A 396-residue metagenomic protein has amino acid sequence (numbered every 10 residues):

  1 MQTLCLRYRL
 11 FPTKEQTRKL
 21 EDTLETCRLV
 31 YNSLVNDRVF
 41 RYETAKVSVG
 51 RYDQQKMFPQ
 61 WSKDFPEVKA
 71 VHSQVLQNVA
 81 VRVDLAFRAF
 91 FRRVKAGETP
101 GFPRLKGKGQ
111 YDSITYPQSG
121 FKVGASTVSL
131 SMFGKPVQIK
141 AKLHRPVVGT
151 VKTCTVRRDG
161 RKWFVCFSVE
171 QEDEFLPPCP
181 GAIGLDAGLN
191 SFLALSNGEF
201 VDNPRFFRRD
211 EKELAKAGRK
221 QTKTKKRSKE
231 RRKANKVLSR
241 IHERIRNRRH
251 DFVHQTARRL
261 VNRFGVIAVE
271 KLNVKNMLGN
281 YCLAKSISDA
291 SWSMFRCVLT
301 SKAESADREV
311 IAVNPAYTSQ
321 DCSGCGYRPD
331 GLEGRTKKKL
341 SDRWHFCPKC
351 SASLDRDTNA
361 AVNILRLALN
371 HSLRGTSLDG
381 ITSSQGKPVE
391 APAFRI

Functional and structural regions predicted by a protein language model:
M1-L76: Gly/serine-rich nucleotide phosphate-binding loop at the start of the catalytic core of nucleotide/ADP-ribose-handling
T3, K285-S286, A290-I396: Positively charged, low-complexity nucleic-acid-binding target-recognition regions
L34, V79-F90, T358-A368: Stable alpha-helical structural segments in soluble proteins, enriched in small hydrophobic residues
F40-P66, V148-T153, R158-R296, R374-I396: Substrate-contacting helices/loops that form the catalytic groove of nucleic-acid and nucleotide-polymer processing
Y52-R157: Acidic carboxylate diad motif detector
F121-M132, S191-L195, R343-F346: Short polybasic amphipathic segments
G124, D159-G160, S196-E199, C325 (+1 more regions): Short acidic-glycine loop/turn motifs at beta-strand connectors
